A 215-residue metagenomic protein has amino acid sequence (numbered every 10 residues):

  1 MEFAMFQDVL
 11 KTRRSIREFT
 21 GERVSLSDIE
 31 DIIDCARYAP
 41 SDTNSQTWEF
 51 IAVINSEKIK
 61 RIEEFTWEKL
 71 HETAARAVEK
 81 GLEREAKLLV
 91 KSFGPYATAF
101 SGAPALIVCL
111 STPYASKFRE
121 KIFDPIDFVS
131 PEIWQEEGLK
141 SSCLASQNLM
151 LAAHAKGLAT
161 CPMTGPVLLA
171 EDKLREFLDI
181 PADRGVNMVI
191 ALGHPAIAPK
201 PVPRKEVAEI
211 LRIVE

Functional and structural regions predicted by a protein language model:
M1-A105, I213-E215: N-terminal amphipathic, basic helical "cap/leader" segment at the start of enzyme domains
D8-I16, A182-E215: C-terminal helix-cap and adjacent tail motif
D31, A36, I107, T112-P113 (+1 more regions): Small-aliphatic-rich amphipathic alpha-helix that forms the alpha element of a beta-alpha
D42-S45, A99-S101, A155, I180-A182 (+1 more regions): Solvent-exposed alpha-helices and their adjacent loops that cap or buttress functional pockets in soluble metabolic
K60-I62, A115-R119: Short acidic/glycine-rich loop or secondary-structure boundary segments that cap or lie
F65-K69, R119-I126: Short, flexible, mixed-charge acidic loops at enzyme active sites
P95-T98, M150, E176-I180: A generic local secondary-structure boundary/capping motif
A103-L106, K156, V186-M188: Generic beta-strand structural signal
